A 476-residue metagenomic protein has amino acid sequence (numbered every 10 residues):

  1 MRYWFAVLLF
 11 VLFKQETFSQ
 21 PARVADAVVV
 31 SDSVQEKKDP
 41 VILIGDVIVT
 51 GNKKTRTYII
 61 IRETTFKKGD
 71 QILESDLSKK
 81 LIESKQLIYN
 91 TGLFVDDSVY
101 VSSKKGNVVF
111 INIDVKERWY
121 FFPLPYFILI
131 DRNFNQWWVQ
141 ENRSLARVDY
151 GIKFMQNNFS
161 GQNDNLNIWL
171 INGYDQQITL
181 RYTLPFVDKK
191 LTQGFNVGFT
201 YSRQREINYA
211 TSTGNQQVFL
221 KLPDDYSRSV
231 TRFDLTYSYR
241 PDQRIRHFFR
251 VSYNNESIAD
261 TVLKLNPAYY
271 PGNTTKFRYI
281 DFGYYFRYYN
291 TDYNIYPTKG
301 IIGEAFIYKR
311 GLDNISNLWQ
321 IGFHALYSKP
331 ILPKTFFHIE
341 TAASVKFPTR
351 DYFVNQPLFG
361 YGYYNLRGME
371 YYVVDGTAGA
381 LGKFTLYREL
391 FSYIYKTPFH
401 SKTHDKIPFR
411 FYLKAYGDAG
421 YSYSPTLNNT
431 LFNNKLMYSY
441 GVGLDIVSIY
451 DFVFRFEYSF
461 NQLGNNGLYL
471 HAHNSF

Functional and structural regions predicted by a protein language model:
M1-A25, S31-S33, F476: Bacterial Sec-dependent N-terminal signal peptides
Q20-F134, K153, N167-D188, I321-H324 (+3 more regions): Periplasmic polypeptide-binding modules associated with outer-membrane biogenesis and secretion
T57-Y58, Y352, S392-P398, S424-L427 (+2 more regions): Extended hydrophobic-aromatic, low-complexity segments
K116-G283, Y288-T291, L358-Y363, E370-T377 (+2 more regions): Gram-negative/organellar outer-membrane beta-barrel architecture
T200-Q204, N254-E256, F306-L312, S344-P348 (+1 more regions): Short glycine-rich beta-strand segments
Y279-K406: C-terminal outer-membrane beta-barrel translocator/porin domains of Gram-negative envelope proteins and their
K334, T385-Y395, F399, H404-Y440: Outer-membrane beta-barrel transmembrane domain signature
M369-D375, H404, L427-N433, S459-F460: Short, contiguous acidic/charged loop-to-helix segments that flank catalytic cores in large enzymes
